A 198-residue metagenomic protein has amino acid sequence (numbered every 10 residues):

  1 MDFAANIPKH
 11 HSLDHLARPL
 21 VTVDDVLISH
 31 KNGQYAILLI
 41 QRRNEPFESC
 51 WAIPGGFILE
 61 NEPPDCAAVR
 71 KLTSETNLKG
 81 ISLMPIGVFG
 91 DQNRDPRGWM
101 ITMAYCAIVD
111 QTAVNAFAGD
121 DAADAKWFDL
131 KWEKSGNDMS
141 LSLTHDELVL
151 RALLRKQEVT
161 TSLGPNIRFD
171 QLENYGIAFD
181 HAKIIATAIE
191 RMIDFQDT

Functional and structural regions predicted by a protein language model:
A4-I53, D65, G80: N-terminal strand-loop-strand
I58-S82, G87-D197: Unchanged
